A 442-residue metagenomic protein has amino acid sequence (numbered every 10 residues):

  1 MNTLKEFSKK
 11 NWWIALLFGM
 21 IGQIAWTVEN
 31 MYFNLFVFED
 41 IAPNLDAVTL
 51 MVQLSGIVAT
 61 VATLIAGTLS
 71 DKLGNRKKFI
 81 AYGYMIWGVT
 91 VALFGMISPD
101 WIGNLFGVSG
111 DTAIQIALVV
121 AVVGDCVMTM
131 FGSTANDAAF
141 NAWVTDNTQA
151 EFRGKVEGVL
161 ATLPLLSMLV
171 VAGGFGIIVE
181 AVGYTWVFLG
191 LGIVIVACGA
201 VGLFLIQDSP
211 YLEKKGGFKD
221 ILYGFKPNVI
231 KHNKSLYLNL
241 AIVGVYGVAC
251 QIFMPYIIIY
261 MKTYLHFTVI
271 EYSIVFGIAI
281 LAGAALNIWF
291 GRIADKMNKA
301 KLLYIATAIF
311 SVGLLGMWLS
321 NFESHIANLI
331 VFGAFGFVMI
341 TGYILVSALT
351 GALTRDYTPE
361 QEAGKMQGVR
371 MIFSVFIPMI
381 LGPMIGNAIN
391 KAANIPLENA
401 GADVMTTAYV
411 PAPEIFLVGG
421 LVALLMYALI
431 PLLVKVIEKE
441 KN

Functional and structural regions predicted by a protein language model:
M1-K9, S209-A241: Juxtamembrane intracellular "pre-TM" segments in multi-pass secondary transporters
N2-I57, Y237-I242, Y246-L265, Y272: Helix-loop boundary and gating motifs at the non-cytosolic
A62-N75, V179, A285-K299, N390: Helix-to-loop junctions at the C-terminal end of transmembrane segments in multipass secondary transporters
K72-I86, D295-A308: Cytoplasmic membrane-interface "Motif A"-like loop-to-helix N-cap segments of 12-TM Major Facilitator Superfamily
R76, G110-T112, I177-I193, N390-A423: A membrane-interface helix-boundary motif in multi-pass transporters
Y84-I114, A308-H325: C-terminal ends and interior cores of transmembrane alpha-helices in multi-pass membrane transporters/permeases
G95-W101, A197-I206, V410-N442: Multi-pass alpha-helical transporter architecture, strongest for 12-TM Major Facilitator/SLC carriers used
A300-L349: C-terminal transmembrane helical hairpin of 12-TM major facilitator-type secondary transporters
